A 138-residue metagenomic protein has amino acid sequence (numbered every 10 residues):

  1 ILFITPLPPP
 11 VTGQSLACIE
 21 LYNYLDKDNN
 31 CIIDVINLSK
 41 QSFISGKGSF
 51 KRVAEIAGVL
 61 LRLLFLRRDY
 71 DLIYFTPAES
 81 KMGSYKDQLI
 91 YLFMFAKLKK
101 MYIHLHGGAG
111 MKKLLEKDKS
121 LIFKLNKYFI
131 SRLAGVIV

Functional and structural regions predicted by a protein language model:
I1-K40, Y70: N-terminal subdomain of nucleotide-sugar transferases
V11, F43, M111-K113: Generic structural signal for helix capping and beta-alpha/helix-loop junctions
Q14-A17, K86-D87, M94: Residues at alpha-helix caps and immediate loop-helix transition turns in enzyme cores, especially N- and C-cap
I33, K100-M101: Hydrophobic anchor at the start of a short beta-strand that flanks the dinucleotide cofactor-binding loop
V35-R68, P77-D87: A short, charged, and often flexible helix/loop element on the N-terminal side of the glycosyltransferase catalytic
L61, I90-K97, K119-G135: Membrane-proximal helix-turn-helix segments that form the acceptor-binding/catalytic region of lipid-linked
F75, I137-V138: Short beta-strand scaffold positions
A78-M82, M101-K119, A134-G135: A short, histidine- and acid-enriched strand-loop-helix "catalytic/donor-clamping" loop that lines the nucleotide-sugar
